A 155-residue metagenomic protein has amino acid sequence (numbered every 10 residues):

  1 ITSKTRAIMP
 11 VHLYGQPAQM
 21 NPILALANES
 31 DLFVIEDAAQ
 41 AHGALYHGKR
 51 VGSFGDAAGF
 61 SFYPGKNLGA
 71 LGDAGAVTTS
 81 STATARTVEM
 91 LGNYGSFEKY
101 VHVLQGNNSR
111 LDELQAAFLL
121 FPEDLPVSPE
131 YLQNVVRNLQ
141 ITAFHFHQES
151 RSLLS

Functional and structural regions predicted by a protein language model:
I1-M9, L13-G48, S81: Catalytic PLP-binding core of fold-type I/II PLP enzymes
K4, S53-F54: Alpha-helix C-terminal capping/helix-to-coil transition sites in glycosyltransferase folds
A41-H47, F54-S155: Active-site region of PLP-dependent enzymes
